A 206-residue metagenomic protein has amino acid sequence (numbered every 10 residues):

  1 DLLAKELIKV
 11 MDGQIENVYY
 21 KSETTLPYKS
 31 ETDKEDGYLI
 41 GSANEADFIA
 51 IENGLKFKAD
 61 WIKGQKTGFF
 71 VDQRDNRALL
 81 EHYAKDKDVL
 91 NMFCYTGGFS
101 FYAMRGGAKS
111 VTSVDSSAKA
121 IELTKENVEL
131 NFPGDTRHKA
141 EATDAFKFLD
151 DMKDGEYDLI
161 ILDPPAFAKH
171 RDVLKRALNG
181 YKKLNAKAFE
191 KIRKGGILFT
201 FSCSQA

Functional and structural regions predicted by a protein language model:
L2-F69: Non-catalytic substrate-recognition/targeting regions of SAM-dependent transferases
S42-A206: Rossmann-like S-adenosyl-L-methionine
